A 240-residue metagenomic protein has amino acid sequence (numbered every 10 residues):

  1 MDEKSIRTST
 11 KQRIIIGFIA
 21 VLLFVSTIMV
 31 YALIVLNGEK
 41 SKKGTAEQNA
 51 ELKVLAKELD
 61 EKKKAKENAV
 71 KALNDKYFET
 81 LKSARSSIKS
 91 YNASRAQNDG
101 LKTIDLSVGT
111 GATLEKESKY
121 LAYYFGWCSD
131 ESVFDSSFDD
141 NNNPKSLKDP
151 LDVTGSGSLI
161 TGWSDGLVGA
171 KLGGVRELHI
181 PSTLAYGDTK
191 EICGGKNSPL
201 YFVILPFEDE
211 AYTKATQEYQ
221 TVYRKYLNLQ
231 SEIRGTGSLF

Functional and structural regions predicted by a protein language model:
M1-F240: Cross-family detector of peptidyl-prolyl cis-trans isomerase
